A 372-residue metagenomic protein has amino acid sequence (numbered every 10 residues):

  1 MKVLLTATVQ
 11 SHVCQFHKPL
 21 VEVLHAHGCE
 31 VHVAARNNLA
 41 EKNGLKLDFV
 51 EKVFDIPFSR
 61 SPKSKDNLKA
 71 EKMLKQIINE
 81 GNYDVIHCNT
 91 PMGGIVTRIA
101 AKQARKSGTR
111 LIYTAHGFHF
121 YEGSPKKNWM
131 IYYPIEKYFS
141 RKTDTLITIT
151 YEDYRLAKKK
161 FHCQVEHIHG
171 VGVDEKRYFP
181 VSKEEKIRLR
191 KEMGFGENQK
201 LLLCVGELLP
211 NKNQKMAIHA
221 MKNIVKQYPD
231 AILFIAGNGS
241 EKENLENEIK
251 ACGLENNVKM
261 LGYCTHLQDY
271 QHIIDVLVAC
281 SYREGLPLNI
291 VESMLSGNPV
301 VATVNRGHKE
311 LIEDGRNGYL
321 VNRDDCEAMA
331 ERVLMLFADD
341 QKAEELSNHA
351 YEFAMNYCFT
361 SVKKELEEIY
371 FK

Functional and structural regions predicted by a protein language model:
L5-D66, E152-K158, S240: N-terminal strand-loop element at the rim of the active site of nucleotide-sugar-dependent glycosyltransferases
C14-P19, K200-K226, S240-E246, E292 (+1 more regions): A conserved mid-protein helix/loop that constitutes part of the nucleotide-sugar donor-binding site
F54-D55, K137-E184: Donor nucleotide-sugar binding/catalytic pocket of nucleotide-sugar-dependent glycosyltransferases
R188-K191, D230, A328, M335 (+2 more regions): A short, well-ordered alpha-helix in the C-terminal region of glycosyltransferases
E246-G262: Nucleotide-activated donor-binding/catalytic signature segment of Leloir-type glycosyltransferases, i.e., the conserved
Y263, Y282: Aromatic "clamp/platform" in nucleotide-sugar-dependent glycosyltransferases that forms part of the donor/acceptor
P299-A302: Short hydrophobic beta-strand element within catalytic cores of glycosyltransferases and related nucleotide-activated
D314-G315, Y319-C326, M335-D340: Conserved acidic donor-binding segment of nucleotide-sugar-dependent glycosyltransferases
